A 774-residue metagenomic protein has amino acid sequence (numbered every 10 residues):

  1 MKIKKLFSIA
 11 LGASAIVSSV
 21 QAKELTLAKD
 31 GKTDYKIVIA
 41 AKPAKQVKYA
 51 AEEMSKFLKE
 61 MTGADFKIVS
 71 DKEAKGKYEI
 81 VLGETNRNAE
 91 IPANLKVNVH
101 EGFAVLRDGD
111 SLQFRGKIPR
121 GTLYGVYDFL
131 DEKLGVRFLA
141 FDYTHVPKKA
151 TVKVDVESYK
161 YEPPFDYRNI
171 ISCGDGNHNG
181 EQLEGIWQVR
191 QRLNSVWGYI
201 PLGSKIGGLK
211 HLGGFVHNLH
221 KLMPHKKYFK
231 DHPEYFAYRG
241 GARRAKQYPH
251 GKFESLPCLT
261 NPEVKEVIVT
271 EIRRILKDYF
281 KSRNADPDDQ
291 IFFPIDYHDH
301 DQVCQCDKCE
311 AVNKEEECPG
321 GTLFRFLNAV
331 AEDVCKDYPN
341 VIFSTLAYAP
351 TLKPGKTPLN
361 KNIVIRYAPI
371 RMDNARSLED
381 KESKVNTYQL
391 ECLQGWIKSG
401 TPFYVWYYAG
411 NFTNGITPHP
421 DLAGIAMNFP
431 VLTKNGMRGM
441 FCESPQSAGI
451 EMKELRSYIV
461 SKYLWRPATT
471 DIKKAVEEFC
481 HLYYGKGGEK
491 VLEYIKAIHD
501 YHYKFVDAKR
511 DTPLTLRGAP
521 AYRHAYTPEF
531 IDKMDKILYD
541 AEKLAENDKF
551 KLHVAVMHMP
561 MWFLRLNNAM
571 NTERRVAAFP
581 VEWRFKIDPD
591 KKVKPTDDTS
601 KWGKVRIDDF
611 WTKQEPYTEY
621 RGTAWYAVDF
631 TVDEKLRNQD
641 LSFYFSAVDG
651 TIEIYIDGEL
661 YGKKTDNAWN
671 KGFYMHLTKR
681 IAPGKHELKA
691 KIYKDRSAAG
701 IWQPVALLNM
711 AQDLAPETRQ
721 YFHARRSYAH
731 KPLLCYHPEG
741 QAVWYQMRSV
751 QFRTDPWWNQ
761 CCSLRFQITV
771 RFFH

Functional and structural regions predicted by a protein language model:
Q21-A104, A140, T144-Y159: Acidic, contiguous N-terminal accessory segments
A50-E53, F57, L95-Q290, D296-F324 (+3 more regions): Feature activates predominantly on carbohydrate-active enzymes
T260-E266, R274, K384-G487: Structured mid-domain segments that build the active-site/substrate or prosthetic-cofactor binding neighborhood
N328-K353, Y404-G410: Aromatic-lined carbohydrate-recognition surfaces of secreted/lumenal glycan-active proteins
S344, Y348-R371, T417-D421, I450-R456: Substrate-binding cleft/loops of secretory-pathway carbohydrate-active enzymes
G436, S461-A577, T718-V750, D755 (+2 more regions): Catalytic domains of carbohydrate-active enzymes that cleave complex glycans
F579-T612, D666, L677-F752, W757-W758 (+2 more regions): An acidic-aromatic loop/edge-strand motif
W602, F630-G658, L688-A690: Aromatic-lined ligand-binding clefts that engage carbohydrates, nucleic acids, or primary amines
